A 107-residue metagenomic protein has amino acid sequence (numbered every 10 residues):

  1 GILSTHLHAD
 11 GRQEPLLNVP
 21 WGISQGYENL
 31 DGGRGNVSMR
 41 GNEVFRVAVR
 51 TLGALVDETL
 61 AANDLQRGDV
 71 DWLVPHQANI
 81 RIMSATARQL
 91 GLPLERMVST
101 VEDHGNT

Functional and structural regions predicted by a protein language model:
G1-R46, R50, A54-D57: Condensing-enzyme catalytic core mediating Claisen C-C bond formation in acyl metabolism
V49, G53-V56, L60, R67-T107: Claisen-condensing/thiolase-fold acyl-transfer catalytic domains that form or cleave C-C bonds in fatty acid
